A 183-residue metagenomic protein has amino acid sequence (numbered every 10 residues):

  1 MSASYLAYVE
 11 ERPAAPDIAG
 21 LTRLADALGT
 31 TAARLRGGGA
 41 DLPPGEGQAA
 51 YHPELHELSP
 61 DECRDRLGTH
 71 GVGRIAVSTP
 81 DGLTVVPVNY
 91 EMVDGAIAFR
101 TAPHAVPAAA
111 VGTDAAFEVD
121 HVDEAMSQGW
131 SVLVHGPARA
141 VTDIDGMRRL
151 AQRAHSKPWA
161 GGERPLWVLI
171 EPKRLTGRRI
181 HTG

Functional and structural regions predicted by a protein language model:
M1-P16: Recognition helix of helix-turn-helix/homeodomain-like DNA-binding domains that insert into the DNA major groove
A19-R34: DNA major-groove recognition helix of helix-turn-helix/homeodomain DNA-binding modules
G45-R74: Short, basic/aromatic recognition patches
H70-A102: Short beta-strand segments
F99-R100, F117, G177: Short hydrophobic/aromatic-rich beta-strand segments that constitute the beta-sheet cores of beta-sandwich/beta-barrel
H104-P165: Short, structured beta-strand-loop surface elements
A154-G183: Short, active-site-adjacent segments that bind or coordinate small-molecule cofactors and metal centers
